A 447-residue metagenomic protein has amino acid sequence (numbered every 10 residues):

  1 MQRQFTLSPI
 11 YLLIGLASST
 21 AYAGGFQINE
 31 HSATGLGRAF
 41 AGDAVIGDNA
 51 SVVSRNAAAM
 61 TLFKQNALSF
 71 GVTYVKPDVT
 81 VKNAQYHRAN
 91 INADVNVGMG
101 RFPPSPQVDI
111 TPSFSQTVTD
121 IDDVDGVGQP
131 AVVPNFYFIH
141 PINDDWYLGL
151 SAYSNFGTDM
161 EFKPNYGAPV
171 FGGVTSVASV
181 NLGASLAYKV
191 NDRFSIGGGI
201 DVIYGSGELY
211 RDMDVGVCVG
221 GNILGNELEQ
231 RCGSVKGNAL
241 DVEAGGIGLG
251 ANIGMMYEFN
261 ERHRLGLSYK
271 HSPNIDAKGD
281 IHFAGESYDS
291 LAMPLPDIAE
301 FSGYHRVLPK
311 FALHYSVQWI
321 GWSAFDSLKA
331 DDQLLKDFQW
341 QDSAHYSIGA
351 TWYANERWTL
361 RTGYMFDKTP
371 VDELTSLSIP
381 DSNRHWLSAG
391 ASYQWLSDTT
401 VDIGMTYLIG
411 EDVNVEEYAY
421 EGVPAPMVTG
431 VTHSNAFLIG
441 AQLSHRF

Functional and structural regions predicted by a protein language model:
M1-A23: Gram-negative bacterial Sec-dependent N-terminal signal peptides
G24, A39-A41, V53-M60, V124-D125 (+1 more regions): Short secondary-structure capping/turn segments at boundaries of alpha-helices and beta-strands
G24-A39, D94-F114, P130-F447: Outer-membrane beta-barrel porins/channels
Q27-G42, T61-T80: Transmembrane beta-strand segments of Gram-negative outer membrane beta-barrel proteins
F40-D48, D78-Q129: Surface-exposed strand-loop-strand hairpins of Gram-negative outer-membrane beta-barrel proteins
V45-G47, V53, A57-K64, F138-I142 (+2 more regions): Outer-membrane beta-barrel pore proteins
L62, S69, Y74-D78, G126-P130 (+4 more regions): Generic, well-ordered alpha-helical segments
A67, V72-D78, N83-Q85, A152-F156 (+2 more regions): Short glycine-rich, polar/acidic loop-and-turn segments at beta strand-coil junctions
